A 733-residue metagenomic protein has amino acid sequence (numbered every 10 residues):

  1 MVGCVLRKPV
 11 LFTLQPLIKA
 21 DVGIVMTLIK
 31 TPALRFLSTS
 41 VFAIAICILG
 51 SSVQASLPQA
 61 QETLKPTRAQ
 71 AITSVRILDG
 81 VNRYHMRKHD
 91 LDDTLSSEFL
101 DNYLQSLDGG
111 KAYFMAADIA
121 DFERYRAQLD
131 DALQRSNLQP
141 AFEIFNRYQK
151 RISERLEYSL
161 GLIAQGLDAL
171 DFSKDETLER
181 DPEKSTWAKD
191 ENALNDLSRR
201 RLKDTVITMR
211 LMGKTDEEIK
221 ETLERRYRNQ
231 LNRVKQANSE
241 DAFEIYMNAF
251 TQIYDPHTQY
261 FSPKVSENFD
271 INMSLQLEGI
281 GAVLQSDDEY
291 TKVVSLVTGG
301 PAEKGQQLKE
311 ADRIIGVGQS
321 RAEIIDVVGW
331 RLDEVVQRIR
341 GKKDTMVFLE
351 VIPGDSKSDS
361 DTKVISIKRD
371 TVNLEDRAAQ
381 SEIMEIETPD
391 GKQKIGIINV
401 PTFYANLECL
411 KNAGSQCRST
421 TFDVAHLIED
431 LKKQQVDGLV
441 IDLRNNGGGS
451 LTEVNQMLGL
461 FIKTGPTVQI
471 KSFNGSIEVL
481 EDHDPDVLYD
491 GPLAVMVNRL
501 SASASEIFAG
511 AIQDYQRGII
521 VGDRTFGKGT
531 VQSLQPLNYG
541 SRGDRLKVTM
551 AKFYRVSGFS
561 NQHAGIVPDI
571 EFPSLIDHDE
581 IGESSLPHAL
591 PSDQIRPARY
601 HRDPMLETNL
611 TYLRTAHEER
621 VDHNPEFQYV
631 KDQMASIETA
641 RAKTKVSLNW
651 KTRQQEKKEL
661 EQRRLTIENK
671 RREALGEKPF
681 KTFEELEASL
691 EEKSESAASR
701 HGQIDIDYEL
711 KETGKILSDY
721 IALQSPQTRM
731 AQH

Functional and structural regions predicted by a protein language model:
M1-L34: N-terminal secretory signal peptides that target proteins for export/translocation
S38-S51: Bacterial N-terminal signal peptides
S56-Q59, K65-P66, Q70, D79-D92 (+9 more regions): Cleft-lining beta-strand/loop regions that shape enzyme active-site pockets
L57-L170: Charged, amphipathic alpha-helical regulatory modules used for macromolecular assembly or allosteric control
Q105-S106, A127, A141, N146-E157 (+4 more regions): PDZ/PDZ-like domain segments forming the peptide/carboxylate-binding groove, activating on the N-terminal beta-strands
E154, Y158-G279: Extended, domain-scale alpha-helical bundle/helix-rich regions
D216-R225, S560-H733: Conserved functional hotspot residues or short segments at active or partner-binding sites across diverse domains
Q516, D523, G527-I581: Polar, glycine-rich mid-to-C-terminal structural blocks that act as macromolecule-binding/assembly scaffolds
